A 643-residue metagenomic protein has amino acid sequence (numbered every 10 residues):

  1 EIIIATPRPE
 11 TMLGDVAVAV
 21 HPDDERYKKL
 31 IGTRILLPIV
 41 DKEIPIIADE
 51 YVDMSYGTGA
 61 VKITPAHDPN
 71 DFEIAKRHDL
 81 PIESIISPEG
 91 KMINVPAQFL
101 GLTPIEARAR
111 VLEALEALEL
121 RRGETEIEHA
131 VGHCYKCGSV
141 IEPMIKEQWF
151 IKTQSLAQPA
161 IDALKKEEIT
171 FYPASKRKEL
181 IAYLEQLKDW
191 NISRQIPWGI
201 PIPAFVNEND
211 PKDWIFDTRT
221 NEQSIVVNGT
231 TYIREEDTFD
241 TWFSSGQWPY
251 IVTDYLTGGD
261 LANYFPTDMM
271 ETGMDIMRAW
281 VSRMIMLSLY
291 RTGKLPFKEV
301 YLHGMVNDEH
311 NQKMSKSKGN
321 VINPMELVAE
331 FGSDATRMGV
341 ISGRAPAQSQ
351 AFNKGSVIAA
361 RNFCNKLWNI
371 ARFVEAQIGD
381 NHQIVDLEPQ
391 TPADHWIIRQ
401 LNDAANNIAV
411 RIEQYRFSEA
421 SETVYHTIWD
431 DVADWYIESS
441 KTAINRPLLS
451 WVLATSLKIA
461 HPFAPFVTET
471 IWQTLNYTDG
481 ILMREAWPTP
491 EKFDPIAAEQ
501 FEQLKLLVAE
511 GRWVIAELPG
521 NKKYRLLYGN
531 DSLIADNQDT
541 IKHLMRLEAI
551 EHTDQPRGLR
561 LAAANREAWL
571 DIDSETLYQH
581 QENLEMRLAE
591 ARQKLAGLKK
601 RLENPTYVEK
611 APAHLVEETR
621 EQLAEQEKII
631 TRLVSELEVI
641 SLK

Functional and structural regions predicted by a protein language model:
E1, Y56-E208, W280, Q312 (+6 more regions): Residue patterns forming the tRNA-binding/recognition surfaces of aminoacyl-tRNA synthetases and related DALR
E1-E89, L156-S193, P197, V226-N228 (+8 more regions): NTP-handling and nucleic-acid-processing catalytic cores
P9-V18, R122-T153, V357-H382, P462 (+2 more regions): Structured, non-catalytic alpha/beta "coupling" segments that mediate domain-domain communication and provide generic
R26, P38, K76-I85, E113-G123 (+13 more regions): Secondary-structure transition/capping motifs at alpha-helix termini and the adjoining loop/turn into the next element
E50-V52, H78-G90, Q195-Q348: Alpha-helical recognition segments enriched in aromatics with Gly/Pro capping that present substrate-recognition
L184, C364, L401, A405 (+7 more regions): Short amphipathic alpha-helical coiled-coil/interface segments
V206, F216, Y232, D308 (+3 more regions): Acidic, turn-prone loop/beta-hairpin segments
I358, L475-K643: C-terminal low-complexity, glycine/proline- and small-hydrophobic-enriched intrinsically disordered tails that act as
